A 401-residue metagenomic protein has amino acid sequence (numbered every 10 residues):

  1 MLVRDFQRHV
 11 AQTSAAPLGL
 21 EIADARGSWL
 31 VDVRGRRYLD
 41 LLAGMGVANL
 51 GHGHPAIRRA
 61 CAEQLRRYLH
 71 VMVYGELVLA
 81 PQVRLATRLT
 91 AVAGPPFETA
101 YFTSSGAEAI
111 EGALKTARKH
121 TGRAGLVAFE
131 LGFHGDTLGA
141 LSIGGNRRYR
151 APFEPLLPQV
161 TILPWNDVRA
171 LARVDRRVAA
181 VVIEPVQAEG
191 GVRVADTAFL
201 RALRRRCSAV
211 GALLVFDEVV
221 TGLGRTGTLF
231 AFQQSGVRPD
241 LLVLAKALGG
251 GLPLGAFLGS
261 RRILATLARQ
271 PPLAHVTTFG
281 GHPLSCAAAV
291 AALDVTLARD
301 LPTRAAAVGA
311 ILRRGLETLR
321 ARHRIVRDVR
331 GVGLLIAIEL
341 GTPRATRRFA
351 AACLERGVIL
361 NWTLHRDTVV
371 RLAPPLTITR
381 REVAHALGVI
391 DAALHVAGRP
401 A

Functional and structural regions predicted by a protein language model:
M1-A401: Conserved N-terminal phosphate-binding loop of PLP-dependent enzymes in the Aspartate aminotransferase
